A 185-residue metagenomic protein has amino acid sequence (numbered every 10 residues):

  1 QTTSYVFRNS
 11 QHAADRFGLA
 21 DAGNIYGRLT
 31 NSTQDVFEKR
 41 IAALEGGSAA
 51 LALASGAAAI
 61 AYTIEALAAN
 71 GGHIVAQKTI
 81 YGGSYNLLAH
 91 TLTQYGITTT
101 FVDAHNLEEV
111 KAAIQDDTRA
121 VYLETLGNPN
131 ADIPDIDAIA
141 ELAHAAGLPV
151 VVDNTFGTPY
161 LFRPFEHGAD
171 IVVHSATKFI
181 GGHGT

Functional and structural regions predicted by a protein language model:
Q1-V6: C-terminal substrate-binding/catalytic lobe of Rossmann-fold NAD(P)-dependent oxidoreductases
N9-A61, G83-T91: Conserved N-terminal alpha-helix of the aminotransferase class I/II PLP-enzyme fold
A49-T185: Conserved PLP-enzyme active-site core in the AAT-like
